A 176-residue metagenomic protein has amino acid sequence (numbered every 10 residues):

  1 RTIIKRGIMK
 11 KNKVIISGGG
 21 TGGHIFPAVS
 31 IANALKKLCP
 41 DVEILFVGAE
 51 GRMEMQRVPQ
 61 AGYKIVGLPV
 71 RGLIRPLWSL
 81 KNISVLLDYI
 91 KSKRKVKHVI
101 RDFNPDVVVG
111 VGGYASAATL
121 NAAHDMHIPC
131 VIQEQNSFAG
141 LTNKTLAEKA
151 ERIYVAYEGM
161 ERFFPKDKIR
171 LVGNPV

Functional and structural regions predicted by a protein language model:
R1-I8: Short, Lys/Arg-enriched N-terminal segments with co-localized hydrophobic residues within the first ~10-30 amino acids
K11-G19, K37, D41-D88, K93 (+1 more regions): Conserved nucleotide-sugar phosphate-binding/catalytic loop shared by glycosyltransferases and other
S17, V47, G110-V111, Q133-E134: Structural motif
G20-G22, G113-A115, S137-F138: Residue-level detector of alpha-helix initiation sites
H24-L35: Short amphipathic alpha-helix
L45, H124-V176: Active-site-proximal region of nucleotide-activated glycan assembly enzymes, centered on histidine/acidic-rich loops
E50-G51, G112, A156-E158: Helix N-cap/beta->alpha junction signal
R94-V108, A115-V131, K144-R152: Glycosyltransferases and closely related glycan-assembly transferases that use nucleotide-activated donors
